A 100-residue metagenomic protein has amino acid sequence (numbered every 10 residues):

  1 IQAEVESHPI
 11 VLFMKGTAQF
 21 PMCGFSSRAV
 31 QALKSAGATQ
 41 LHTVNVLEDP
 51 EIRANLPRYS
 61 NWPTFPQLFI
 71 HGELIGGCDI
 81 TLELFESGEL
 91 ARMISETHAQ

Functional and structural regions predicted by a protein language model:
I1-Q40: Local sequence-structure signature of Cys/Sec-based thiol-disulfide redox active-site neighborhoods
F13-K15, V44-D49, W62, H71 (+1 more regions): Structured beta-strand/turn binding interfaces of compact recognition modules in eukaryotic regulators
Q19-M22, E51-R53, E83: Eukaryotic short linear interaction motifs
P21-S26, P66, H71, G77: Short coil/turn motifs at helix boundaries and re-entrant loops, enriched in small/polar and proline residues
K34, A38-A54: Thiol-based oxidoreductase modules, predominantly thioredoxin-like and allied folds used for disulfide exchange
R58-T64: Thiol/disulfide oxidoreductase modules built on the thioredoxin-like
I70-Q100: Non-catalytic, surface beta->alpha helical segment in thiol-disulfide oxidoreductase systems
